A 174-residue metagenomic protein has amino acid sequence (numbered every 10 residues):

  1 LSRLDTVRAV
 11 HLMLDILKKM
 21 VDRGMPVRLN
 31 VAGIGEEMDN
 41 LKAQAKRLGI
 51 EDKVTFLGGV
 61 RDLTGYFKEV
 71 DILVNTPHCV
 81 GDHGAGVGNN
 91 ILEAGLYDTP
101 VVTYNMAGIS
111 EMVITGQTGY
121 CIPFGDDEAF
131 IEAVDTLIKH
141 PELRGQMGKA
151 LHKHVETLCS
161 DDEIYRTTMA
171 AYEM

Functional and structural regions predicted by a protein language model:
R3-K19, E36-K42, E128: A conserved mid-protein helix/loop that constitutes part of the nucleotide-sugar donor-binding site
M13-L14, L29, F130, T168: A structural motif in glycosyltransferase catalytic domains
E37, E51-V60, Y66: Active-site donor-binding acidic/aromatic loop of nucleotide-activated sugar and phosphosugar transferases involved
T64, G88-L96, S110-E111: Short alpha-helical segment that forms part of, or immediately flanks, the ligand-binding pocket in carbohydrate-active
K68-H83, T99-P100: Acidic donor-binding loop of glycosyltransferase active sites
P100-T103, V113, C121: Short hydrophobic beta-strand element within catalytic cores of glycosyltransferases and related nucleotide-activated
T115-G116, Y120-D127, T136-P141: Conserved acidic donor-binding segment of nucleotide-sugar-dependent glycosyltransferases
A129-E132, T136, L143-L158, I164-A170: A short, well-ordered alpha-helix in the C-terminal region of glycosyltransferases
